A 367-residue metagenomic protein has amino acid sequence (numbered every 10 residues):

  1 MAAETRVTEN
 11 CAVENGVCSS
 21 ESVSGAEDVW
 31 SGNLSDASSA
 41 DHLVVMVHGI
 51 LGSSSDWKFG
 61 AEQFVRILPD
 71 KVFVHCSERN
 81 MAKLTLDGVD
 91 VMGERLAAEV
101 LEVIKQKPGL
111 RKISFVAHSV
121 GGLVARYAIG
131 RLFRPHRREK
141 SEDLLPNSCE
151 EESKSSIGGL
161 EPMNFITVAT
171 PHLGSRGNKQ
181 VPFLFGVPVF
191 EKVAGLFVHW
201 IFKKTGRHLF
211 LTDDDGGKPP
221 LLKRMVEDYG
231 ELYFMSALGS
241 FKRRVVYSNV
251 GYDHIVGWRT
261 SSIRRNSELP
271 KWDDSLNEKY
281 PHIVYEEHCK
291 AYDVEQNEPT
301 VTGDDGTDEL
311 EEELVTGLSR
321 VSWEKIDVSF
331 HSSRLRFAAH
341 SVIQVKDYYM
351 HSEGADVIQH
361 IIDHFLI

Functional and structural regions predicted by a protein language model:
A2-K83, E102-K105, L132-S141: Short, surface-exposed "cap/lid" segments of acyl-processing enzymes
A2-S39, L145-S148, E152-S153, F183-I367: Extended, polar/charged low-complexity intrinsically disordered and coiled-coil segments in eukaryotic
S35-A40, S53-K58, R66-K71, E94 (+6 more regions): Intrinsically disordered, low-complexity regulatory regions enriched in Ser/Pro/Gly/Thr and acidic residues
H48, S77-A82, D90-L221, G230 (+2 more regions): Serine-dependent carboxylesterase/thioesterase catalytic core of lipase-like alpha/beta-hydrolase/SGNH enzymes
S55, R176, I255-G257: Short helix/loop capping segments that flank catalytic or ligand/cofactor-binding pockets
S55-F59, D87, V91, Y127: Generic recognition of short, well-ordered alpha-helical segments
